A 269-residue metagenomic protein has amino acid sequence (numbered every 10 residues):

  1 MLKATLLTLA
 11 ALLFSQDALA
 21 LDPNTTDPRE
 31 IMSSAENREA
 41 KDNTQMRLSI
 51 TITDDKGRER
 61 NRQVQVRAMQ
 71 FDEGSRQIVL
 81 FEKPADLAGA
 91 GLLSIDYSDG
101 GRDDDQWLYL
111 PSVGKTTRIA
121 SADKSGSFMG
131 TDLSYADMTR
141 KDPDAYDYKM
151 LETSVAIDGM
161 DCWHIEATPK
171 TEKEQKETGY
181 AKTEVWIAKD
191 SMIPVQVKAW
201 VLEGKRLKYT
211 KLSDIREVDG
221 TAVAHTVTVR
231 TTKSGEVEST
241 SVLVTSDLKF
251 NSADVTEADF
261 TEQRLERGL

Functional and structural regions predicted by a protein language model:
A4-L13: Sec-dependent N-terminal signal peptides
S15-D17: N-terminal signal peptide c-region/cleavage motif recognized by signal peptidases
P23, D27-S112: N-terminal mature ectodomain segment of secretory-pathway/periplasmic proteins
E30-S33, S49, R62-Q65, S134 (+2 more regions): Short structured motifs
E82, L93-I95, D105-Y109, T117-I119 (+3 more regions): Gly/Pro-enriched, hydrophobic low-complexity segments that function as extracytoplasmic propeptides/linkers
E257-G268: Short, low-complexity, Pro/Ser/Thr/Gly-rich segments in the mature regions of secreted, periplasmic
